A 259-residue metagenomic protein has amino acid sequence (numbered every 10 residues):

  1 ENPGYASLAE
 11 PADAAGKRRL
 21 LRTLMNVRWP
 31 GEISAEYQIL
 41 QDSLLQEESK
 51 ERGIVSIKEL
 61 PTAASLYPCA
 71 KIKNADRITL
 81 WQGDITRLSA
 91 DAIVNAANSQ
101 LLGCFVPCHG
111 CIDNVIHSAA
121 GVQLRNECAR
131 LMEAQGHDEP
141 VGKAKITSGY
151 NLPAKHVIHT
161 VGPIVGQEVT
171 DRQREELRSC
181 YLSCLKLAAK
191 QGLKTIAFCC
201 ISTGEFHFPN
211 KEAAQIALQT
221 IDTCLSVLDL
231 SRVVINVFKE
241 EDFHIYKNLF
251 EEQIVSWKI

Functional and structural regions predicted by a protein language model:
E1-I259: Macrodomain-like recognition of ADP-ribose-binding/processing modules
